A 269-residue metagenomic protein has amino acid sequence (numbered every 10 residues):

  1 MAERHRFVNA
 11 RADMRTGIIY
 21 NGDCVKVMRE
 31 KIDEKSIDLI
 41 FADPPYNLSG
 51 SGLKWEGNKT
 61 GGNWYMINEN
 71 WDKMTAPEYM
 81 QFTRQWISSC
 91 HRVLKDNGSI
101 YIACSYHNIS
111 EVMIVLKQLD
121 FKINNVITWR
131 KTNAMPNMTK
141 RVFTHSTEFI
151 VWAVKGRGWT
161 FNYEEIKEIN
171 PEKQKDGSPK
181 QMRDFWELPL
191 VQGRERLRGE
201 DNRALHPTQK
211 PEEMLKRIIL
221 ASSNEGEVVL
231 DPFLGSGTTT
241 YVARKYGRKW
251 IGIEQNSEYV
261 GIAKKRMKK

Functional and structural regions predicted by a protein language model:
M1-I262: Core catalytic lobe of class I
I262-K269: PRPP-dependent phosphoribosyltransferase catalytic core
